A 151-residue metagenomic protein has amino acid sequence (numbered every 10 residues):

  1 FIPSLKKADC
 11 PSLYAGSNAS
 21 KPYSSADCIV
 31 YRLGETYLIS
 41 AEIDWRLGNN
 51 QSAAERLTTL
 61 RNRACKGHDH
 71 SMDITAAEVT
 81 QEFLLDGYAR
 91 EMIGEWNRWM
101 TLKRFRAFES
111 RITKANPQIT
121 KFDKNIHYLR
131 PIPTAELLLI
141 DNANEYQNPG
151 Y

Functional and structural regions predicted by a protein language model:
F1-L60: C-terminal substrate/ligand-recognition segments
I2-P3, C10, S20-V30, R61 (+1 more regions): Long, intrinsically disordered, low-complexity segments
C65-K66: Helix-capping and short linker residues that terminate individual alpha-solenoid repeat units
